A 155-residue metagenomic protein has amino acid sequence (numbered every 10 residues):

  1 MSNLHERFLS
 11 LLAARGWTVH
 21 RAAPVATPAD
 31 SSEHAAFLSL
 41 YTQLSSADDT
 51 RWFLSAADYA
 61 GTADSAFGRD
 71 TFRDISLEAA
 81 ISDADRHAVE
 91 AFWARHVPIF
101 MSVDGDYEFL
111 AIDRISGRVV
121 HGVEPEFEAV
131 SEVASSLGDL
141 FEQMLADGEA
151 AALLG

Functional and structural regions predicted by a protein language model:
M1-D104: A surface-exposed partner-binding patch
H20, S76, H121, S131-A134: N-terminal non-cleavable signal-anchor helices
Y107-D113: Short, surface-exposed beta-strand/loop micro-motifs that present aromatic residues
D113-R118, L137-D139: A short, sequence-level motif marking secondary-structure junctions
S116-E126: Intrinsically disordered, low-complexity regulatory segments enriched in Ser/Thr/Pro and charged residues
P125-A151: Compact, glycine/acidic-enriched structural inserts
